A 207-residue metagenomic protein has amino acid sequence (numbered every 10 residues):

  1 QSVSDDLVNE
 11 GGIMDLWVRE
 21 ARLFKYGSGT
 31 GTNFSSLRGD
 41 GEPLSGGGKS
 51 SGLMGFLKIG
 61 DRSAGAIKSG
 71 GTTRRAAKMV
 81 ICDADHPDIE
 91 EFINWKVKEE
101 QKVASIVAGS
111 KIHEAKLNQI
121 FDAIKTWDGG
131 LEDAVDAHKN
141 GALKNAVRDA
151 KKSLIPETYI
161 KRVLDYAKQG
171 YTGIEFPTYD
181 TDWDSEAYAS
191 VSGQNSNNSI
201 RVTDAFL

Functional and structural regions predicted by a protein language model:
Q1-L207: Active-site cavity-forming subdomains of large catalytic enzyme subunits
